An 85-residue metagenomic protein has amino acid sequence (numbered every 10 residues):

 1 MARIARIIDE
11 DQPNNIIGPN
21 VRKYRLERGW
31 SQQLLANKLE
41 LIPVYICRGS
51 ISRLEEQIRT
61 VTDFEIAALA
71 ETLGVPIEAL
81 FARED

Functional and structural regions predicted by a protein language model:
A2-R28: A short, Lys/Arg-rich alpha-helix, primarily the initiator
N20, S31, L35, T62-E65 (+1 more regions): Residues that mark the N-terminal boundary/hinge immediately upstream of a DNA-recognition element
L26, E40-L41, E56, D85: Residue-level detection of the helix-turn-helix DNA-binding "recognition helix"
L26, N37, E71: Alpha-helical residues within the helix-turn-helix
G29-R53: Short alpha-helical DNA-recognition segment
G49, E56-A68: Short, basic-rich loop-to-helix N-cap that marks the start of a DNA-contacting helix
D63-A67, E71-D85: Short C-terminal boundary/hinge segments that cap the last helix of small helical domains
